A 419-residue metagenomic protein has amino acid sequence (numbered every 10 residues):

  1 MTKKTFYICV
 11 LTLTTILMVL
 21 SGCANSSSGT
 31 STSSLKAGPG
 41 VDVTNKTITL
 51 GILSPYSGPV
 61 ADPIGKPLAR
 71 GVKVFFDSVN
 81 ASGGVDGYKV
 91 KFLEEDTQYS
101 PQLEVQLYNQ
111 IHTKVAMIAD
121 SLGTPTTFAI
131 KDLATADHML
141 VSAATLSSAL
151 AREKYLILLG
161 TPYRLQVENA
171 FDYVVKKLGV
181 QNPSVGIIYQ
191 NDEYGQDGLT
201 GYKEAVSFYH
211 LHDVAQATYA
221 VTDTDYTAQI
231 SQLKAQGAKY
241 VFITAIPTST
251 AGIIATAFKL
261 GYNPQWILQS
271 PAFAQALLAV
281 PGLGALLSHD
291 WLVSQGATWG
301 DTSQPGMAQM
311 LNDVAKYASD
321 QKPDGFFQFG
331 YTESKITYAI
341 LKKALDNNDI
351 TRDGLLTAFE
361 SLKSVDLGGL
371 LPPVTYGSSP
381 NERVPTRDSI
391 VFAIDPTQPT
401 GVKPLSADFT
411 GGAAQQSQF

Functional and structural regions predicted by a protein language model:
M1-T49, Q415-F419: Short, low-complexity disordered leader/linker segments with a strong preference for bacterial N-terminal type II
G29-S31, L35-G38, P63-R70, S82-A151 (+4 more regions): Beta-alpha junction/loop-to-helix N-cap segments that form part of ligand/metal-binding clefts
L35-K73, E95-P101, G123, I188-Q196 (+1 more regions): Extracytoplasmic "Venus flytrap"
E104, L159-S184, D197, D225-Y226 (+3 more regions): Hydrophobic alpha-helical segments within soluble ligand-binding/sensing domains
I111-T124, S142-A144, S184-I188, G237-P247 (+3 more regions): Periplasmic-binding protein-like
L156-T218, Y240, Q328: An alpha-beta-alpha
A257-Y331, L405-D408, G412: Extracellular/periplasmic periplasmic-binding protein-like sensory domains
Y317-F327, Y338-G401: Segments of small-molecule ligand-sensing domains
